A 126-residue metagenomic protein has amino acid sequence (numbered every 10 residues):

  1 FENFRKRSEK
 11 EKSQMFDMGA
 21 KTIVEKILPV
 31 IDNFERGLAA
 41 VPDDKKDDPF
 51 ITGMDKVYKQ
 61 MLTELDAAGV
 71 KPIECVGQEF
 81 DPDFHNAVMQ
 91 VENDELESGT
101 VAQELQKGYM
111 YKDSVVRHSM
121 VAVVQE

Functional and structural regions predicted by a protein language model:
E2-E35: Charge-rich, N-proximal long alpha-helical rod segments
N33-E126: Structured alpha/beta interaction-core segments
